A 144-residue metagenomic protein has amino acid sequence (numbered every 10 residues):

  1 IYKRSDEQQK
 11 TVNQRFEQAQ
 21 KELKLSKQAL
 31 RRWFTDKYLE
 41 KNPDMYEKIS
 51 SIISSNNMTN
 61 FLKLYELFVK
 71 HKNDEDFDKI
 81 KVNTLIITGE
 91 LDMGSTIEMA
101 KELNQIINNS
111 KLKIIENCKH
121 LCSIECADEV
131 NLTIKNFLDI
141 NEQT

Functional and structural regions predicted by a protein language model:
I1-S26, W33: Flexible "cap/lid" loop of the alpha/beta hydrolase fold
A29, Y65, L103, V130 (+2 more regions): Hydrophobic "lid"/C-terminal helical patch of Rossmann-like NAD(P)-dependent dehydrogenase/epimerase domains
R32, L85-I87, K113: Conserved hydrophobic packing residues within short motifs/helices of P-loop NTPase cores of ABC-family ATPases
Y46-E75: Hydrophobic, aromatic-rich cap/lid helix
I80, I86-T88, D92: Short beta-strand/loop motif that positions the catalytic acidic residue of the alpha/beta-hydrolase fold
M93-M99: Conserved alpha/beta-hydrolase "acid-adjacent" motif
K101-S110: Active-site-adjacent alpha-helix of alpha/beta-hydrolase-fold enzymes
S110-T144: Catalytic active-site module of serine/aspartate enzymes centered on a nucleophile-bearing elbow/loop
